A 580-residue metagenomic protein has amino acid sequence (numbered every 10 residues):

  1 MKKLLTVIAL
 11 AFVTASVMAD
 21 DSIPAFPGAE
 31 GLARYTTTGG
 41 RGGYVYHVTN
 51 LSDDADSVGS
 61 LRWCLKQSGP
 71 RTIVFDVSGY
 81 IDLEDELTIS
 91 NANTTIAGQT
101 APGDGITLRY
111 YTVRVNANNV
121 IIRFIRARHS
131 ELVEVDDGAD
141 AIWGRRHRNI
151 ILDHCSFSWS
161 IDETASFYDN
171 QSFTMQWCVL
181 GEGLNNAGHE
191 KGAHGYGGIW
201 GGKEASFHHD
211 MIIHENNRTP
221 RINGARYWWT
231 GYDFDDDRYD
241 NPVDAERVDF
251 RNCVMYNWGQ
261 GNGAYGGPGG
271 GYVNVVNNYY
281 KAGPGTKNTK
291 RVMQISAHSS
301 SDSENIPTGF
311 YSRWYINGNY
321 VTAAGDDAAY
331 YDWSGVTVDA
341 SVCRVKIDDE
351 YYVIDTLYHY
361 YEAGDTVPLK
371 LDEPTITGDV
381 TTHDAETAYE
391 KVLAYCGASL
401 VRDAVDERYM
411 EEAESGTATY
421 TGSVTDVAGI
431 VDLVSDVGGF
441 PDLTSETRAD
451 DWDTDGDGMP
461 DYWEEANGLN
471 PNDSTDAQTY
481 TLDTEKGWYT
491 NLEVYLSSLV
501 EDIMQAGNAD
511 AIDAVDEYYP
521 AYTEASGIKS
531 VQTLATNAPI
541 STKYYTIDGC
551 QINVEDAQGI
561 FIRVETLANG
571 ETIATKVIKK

Functional and structural regions predicted by a protein language model:
M1, A19, A525-V531, G549 (+2 more regions): Terminal processing/anchoring signals of secreted or surface-associated proteins and related intramolecular
A25-I73, T546-N553: Acidic Gly/Asp/Thr-rich repetitive segments characteristic of extracellular carbohydrate-active and adhesion proteins
S60-G69, I81-A97, G105-R123, H129-R148 (+1 more regions): Extracellular beta-strand-rich solenoid/capping regions of secreted or surface-exposed proteins that bind or remodel
N93, G98, N118-H129, R146-W159 (+4 more regions): Right-handed parallel beta-helix
R221, R226, R247-D436: Extracellular beta-rich repeat passengers
V437-E524: Extracellular calcium-associated, cysteine-rich motifs in secreted modular proteins
Y522-C550: Residue-level detector of functionally pivotal "anchor" positions at catalytic/ligand-binding pockets or at interdomain
I562-K580: C-terminal tail/sorting-segment detector
